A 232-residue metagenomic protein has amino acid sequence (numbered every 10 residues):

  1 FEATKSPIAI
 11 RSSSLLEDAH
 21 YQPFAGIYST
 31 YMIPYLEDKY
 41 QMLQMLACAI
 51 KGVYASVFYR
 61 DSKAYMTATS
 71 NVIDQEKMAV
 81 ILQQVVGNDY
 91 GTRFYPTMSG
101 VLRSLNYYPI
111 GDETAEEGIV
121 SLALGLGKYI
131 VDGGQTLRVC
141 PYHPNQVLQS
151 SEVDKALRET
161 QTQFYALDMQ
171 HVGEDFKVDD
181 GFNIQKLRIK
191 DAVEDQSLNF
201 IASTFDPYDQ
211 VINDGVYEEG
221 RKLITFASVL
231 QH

Functional and structural regions predicted by a protein language model:
F1-H232: Conserved mixed alpha/beta core segments that line enzyme active sites in large multi-domain catalysts
